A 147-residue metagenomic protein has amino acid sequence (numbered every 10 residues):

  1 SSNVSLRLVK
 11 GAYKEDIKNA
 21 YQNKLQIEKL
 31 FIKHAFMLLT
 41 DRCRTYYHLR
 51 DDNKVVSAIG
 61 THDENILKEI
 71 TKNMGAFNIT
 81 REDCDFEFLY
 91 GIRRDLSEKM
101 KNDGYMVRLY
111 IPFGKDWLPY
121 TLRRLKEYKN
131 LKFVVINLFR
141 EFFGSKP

Functional and structural regions predicted by a protein language model:
S1-P147: Positively charged, amphipathic and often flexible ligand-engagement surfaces
